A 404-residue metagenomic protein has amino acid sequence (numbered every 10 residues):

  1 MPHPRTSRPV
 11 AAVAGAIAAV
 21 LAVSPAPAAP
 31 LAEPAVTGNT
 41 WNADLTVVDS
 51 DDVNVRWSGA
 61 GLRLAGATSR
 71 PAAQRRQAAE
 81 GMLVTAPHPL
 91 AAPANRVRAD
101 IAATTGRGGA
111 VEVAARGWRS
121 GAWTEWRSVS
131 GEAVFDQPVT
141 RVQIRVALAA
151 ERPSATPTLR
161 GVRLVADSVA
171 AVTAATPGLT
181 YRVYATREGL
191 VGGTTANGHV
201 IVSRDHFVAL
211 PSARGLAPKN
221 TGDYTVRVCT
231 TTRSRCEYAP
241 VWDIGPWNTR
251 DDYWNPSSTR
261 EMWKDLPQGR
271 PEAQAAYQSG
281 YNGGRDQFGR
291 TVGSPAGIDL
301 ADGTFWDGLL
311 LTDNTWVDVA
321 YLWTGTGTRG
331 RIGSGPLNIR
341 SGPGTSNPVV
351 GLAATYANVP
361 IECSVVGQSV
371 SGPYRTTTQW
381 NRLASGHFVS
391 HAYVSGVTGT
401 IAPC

Functional and structural regions predicted by a protein language model:
M1-A32: Secretory targeting and sorting signals
P9, A29-A174: Beta-strand-rich ligand- or partner-binding modules with a strong bias toward extracellular/periplasmic carbohydrate
W126, E132, T156, C236-P240 (+4 more regions): Well-ordered beta-strand positions in beta-sheet-rich domains
D167-S341, S364, V370, T400: Secreted/periplasmic proteins
P348-V349: Short, conserved secondary-structure segments in the cores of folded domains
A353-T398: SH3/SH3-like beta-barrel superfamily modules
